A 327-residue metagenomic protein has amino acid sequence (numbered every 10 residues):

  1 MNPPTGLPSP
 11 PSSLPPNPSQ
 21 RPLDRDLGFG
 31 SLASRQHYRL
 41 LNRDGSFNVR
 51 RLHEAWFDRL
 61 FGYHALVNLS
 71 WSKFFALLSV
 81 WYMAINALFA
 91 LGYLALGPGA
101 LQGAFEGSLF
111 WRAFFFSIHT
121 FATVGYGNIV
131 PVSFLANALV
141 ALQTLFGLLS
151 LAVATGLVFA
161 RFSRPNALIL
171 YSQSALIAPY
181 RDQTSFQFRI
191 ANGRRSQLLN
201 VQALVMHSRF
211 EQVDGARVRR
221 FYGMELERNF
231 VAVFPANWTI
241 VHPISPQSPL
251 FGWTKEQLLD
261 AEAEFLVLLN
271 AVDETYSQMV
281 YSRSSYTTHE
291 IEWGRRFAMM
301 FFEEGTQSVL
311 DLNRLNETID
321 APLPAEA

Functional and structural regions predicted by a protein language model:
N2-V49: Short, non-transmembrane cytosolic segments of multipass membrane proteins
P15-S31, S79-A100: Hydrophobic alpha-helical transmembrane segments
S34, L52-F75, N128: Cytosolic juxtamembrane amphipathic/interface segments immediately preceding and feeding into a transmembrane helix
W81, F89, A104-L168: Pore domain of cation channels
V153-V218: Canonical alpha-helical transmembrane segment with a positive-inside/aromatic-interface signature
V218-L259, D273-Q278: Extended, solvent-exposed segments with strong compositional bias
A261-A271: Short, aromatic- and glycine-rich surface loops/edge beta-strands on solvent-exposed regions
T275-A327: Acidic, serine/threonine- and proline-rich intrinsically disordered appendage/tail regions
